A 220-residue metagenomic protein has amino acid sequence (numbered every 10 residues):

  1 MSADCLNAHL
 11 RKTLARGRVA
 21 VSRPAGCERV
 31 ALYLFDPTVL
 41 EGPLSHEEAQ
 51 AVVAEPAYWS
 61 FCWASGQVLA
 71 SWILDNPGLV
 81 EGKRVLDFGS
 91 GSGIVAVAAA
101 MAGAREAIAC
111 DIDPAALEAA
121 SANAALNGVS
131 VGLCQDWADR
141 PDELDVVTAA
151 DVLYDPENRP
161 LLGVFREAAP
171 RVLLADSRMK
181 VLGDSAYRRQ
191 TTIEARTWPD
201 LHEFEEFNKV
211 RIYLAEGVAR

Functional and structural regions predicted by a protein language model:
M1-L40: N-terminal auxiliary segments of SAM/dcSAM-dependent transferases
P56-L74: Conserved SAM-binding loop and adjacent beta-strand
A70-G132: Conserved SAM/SAH cofactor-binding pocket of Class I
C134-D139: Conserved SAM/SAH-binding loop
V147-T148: Hydrophobic beta-strand segment of the Class I
D155-F165: A short, conserved alpha-helix within the catalytic core of class I
P170-K180: Conserved beta-strand signature within the Rossmann-like core of class I S-adenosyl-L-methionine
K180-R220: Active-site capping/gating segments
